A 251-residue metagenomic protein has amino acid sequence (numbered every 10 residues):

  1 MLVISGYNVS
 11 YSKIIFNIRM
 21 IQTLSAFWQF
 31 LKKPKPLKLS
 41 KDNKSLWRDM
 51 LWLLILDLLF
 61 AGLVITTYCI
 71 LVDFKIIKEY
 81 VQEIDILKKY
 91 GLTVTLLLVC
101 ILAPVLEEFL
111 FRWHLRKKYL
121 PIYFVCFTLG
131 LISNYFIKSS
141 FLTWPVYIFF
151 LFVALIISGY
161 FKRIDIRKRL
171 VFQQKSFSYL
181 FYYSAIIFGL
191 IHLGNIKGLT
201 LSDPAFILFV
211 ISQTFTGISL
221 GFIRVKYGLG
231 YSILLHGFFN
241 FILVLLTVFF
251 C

Functional and structural regions predicted by a protein language model:
G6, S10-L54: N-terminal juxtamembrane cytosolic/stromal segments of multi-pass membrane proteins
W47, Y90, Q174-F177: Membrane-interface helix-boundary signature
D57, A61, T95, Q213-G217: Transmembrane alpha-helical core positions of polytopic small-molecule transporters
D57-D73: Alpha-helical transmembrane segments of multi-pass membrane proteins
K75-L92: Perimembrane loop-to-helix junctions flanking transmembrane segments
Y90-L102: Membrane-embedded alpha-helical segments that form the functional core of polytopic membrane enzymes, especially those
V99-V105, F109-C251: Transmembrane helix-loop-helix hairpins at the membrane interface of multi-pass integral membrane proteins
